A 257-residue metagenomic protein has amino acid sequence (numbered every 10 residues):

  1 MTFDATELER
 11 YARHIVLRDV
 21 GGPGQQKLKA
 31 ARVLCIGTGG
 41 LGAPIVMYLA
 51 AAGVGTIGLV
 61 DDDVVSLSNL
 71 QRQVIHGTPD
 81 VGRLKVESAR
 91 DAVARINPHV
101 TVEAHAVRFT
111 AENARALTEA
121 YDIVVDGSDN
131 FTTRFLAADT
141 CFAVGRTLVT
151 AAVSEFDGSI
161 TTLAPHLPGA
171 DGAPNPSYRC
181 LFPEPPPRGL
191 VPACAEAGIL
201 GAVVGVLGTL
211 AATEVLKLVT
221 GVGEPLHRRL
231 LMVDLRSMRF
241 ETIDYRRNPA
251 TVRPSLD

Functional and structural regions predicted by a protein language model:
M1-D257: Adenine nucleotide-associated cytosolic modules
